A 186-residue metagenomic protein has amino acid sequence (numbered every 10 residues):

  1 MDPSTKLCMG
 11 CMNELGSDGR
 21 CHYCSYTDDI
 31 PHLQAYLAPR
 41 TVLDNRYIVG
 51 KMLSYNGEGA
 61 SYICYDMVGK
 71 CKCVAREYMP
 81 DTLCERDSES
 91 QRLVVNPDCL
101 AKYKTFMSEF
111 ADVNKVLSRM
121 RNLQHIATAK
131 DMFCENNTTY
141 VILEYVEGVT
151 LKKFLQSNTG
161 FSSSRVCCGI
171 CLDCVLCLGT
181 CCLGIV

Functional and structural regions predicted by a protein language model:
I30-V49: A short, low-complexity linker immediately N-terminal to eukaryotic Hanks-type protein kinase catalytic domains
G50-N56, S61: Protein kinase glycine-rich loop
Y65-K72, M79-C84: Conserved N-lobe loop of protein kinases adjacent to the ATP-binding glycine-rich P-loop
E89-R119: AlphaC helix of the eukaryotic protein kinase fold
D131-M132: Activation-segment/catalytic-loop signature of the eukaryotic protein kinase fold
N136-T150, F154: Conserved short submotifs of the Hanks-type protein kinase catalytic core that shape the nucleotide-binding pocket
I170-C171: Activation segment signature within eukaryotic-like protein kinase domains
V175-V186: Protein kinase catalytic-loop region centered on the HRD/HxD motif
